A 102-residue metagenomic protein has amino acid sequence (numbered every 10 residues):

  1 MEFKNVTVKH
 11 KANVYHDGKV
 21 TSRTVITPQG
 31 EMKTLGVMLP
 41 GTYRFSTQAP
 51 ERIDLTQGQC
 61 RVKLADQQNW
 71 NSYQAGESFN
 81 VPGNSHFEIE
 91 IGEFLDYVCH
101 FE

Functional and structural regions predicted by a protein language model:
M1-G30: A short, N-terminal "cap"/entry segment at the start of jelly-roll beta-barrel domains of the cupin/DSBH fold
H16, Y43-F45, V62-K63: Short loop/turn motifs at secondary-structure junctions and domain boundaries
I26-P28, K63-A65, E102: A generic structural motif
T27-Q48, N80-G83: Conserved short histidine dyad/triad with adjacent acidic residue
V37, Q67-F87: Short acidic-glycine-tyrosine-enriched beta hairpin
A49-K63: Glycine- and acidic-residue-biased ligand/ion/polar-headgroup-sensing regions
P82-E102: Ligand-binding loop in jelly-roll beta-barrel domains
